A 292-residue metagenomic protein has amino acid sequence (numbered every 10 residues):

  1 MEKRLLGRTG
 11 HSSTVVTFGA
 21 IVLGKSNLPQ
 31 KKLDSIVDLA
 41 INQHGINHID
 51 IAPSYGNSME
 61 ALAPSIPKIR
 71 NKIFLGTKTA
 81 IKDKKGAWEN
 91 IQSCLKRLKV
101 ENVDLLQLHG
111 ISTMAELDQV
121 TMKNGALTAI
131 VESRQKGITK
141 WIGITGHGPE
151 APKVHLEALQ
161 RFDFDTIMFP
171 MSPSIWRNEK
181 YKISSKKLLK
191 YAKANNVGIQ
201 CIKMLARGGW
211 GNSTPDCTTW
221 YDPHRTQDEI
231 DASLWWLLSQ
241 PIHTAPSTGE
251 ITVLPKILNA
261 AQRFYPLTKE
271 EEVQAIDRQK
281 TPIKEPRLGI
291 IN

Functional and structural regions predicted by a protein language model:
M1-I73, A129: N-terminal binding-site loop/beta-alpha segment at the start of enzyme catalytic domains that lines or forms
L6, F18, I49, L62 (+9 more regions): Conserved, mostly hydrophobic/aromatic
G7-S12, I41-N42, L62-N71, Q92-E101 (+3 more regions): Acidic (Asp/Glu)-rich catalytic clusters
G24-P29, A52-E60, A80-A87, M114-A115 (+2 more regions): Acidic-and-aromatic substrate-binding clefts and catalytic sites of carbohydrate-active enzymes
N27-I41, K84-K99, P149-L159, D228-L234: Short, acidic/polar
K72-D83, L105-H109, F169-P173: A short, structured active-site edge motif that brings together acidic residues
L95-D118: Active-site groove signature of glycoside hydrolases
I111-N292: Beta/alpha (TIM)-barrel catalytic core signal, keyed to glycine-rich beta->alpha loops juxtaposed to Asp/Glu that bind
